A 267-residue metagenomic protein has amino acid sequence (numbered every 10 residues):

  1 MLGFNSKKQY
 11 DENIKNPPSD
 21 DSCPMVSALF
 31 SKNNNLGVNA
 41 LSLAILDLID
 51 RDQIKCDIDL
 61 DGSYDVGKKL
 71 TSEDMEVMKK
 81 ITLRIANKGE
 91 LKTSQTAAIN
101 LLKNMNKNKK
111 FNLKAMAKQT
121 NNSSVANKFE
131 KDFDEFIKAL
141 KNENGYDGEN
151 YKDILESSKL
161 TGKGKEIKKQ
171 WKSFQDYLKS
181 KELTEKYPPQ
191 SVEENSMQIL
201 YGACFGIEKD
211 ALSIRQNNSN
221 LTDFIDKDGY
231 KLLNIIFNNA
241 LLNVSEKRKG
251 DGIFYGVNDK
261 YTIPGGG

Functional and structural regions predicted by a protein language model:
M1-G267: Acidic, Ser/Thr/Pro-rich intrinsically disordered cytosolic tails and loops of eukaryotic transmembrane proteins
